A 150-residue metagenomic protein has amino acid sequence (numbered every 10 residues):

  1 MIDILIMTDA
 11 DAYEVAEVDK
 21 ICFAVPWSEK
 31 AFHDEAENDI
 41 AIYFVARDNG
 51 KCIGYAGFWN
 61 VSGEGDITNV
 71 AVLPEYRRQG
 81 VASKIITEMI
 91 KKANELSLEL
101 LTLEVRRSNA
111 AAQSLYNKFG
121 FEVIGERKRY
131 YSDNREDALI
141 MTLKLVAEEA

Functional and structural regions predicted by a protein language model:
I2-I4: Extreme N-terminal starter segment of soluble prokaryotic enzymes
I6-E75, I86-E88, K92, L96 (+1 more regions): Acetyl-CoA-dependent GNAT
K30, E104, N117, E122-L139: Conserved catalytic-core motifs of GNAT/GCN5-like acyltransferases
G65, Q79, D137-L139: Glycine-centered loop/turn positions within well-structured domains that cap or flank conserved ligand/cofactor-binding
L73-Q79, R107-N109: Active-site acidic-Proline motif in GNAT/NAT acetyltransferases
R78-K91, S114-K118: Conserved acetyl-CoA-binding loop-helix of GNAT-fold acetyltransferases
Q79, L96-E99: Short coil/turn segments at alpha/beta junctions that flank glycine-rich nucleotide-binding fingerprints
E99, R106-A110, R129-A150: C-terminal "cap" of GNAT-fold acetyltransferases
